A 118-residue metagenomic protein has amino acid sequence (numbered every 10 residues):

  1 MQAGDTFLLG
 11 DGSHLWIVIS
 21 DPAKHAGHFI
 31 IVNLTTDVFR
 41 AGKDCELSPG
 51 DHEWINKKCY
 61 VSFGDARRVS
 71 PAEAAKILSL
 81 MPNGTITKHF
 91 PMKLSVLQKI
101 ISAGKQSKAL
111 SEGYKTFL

Functional and structural regions predicted by a protein language model:
M1, W16, V32, E46-S48 (+4 more regions): Sparse, context-dependent recognition of short Cys/His-centered cofactor- or disulfide-binding micro-motifs
M1-Q2, F90: Extreme N-terminus of proteins, especially the signal/transit-peptide cleavage junction and the first residues
A3, F7, L15-W54: Compact nucleic-acid interaction/catalytic patches
E53-L118: C-terminal terminal-subdomain/extension
